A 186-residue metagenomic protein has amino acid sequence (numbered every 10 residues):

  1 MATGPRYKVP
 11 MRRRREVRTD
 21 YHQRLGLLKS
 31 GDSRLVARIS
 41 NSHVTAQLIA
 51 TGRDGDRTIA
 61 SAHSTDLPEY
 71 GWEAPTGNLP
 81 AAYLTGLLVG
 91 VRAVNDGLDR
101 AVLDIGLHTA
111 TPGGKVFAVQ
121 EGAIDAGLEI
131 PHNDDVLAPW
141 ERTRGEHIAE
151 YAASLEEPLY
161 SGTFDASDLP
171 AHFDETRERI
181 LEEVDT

Functional and structural regions predicted by a protein language model:
M1-D54, I59-S61, T65-G71, D134-L137 (+1 more regions): Intrinsically disordered, Lys/Arg-rich N-terminal extensions and targeting peptides of nucleic-acid-associated proteins
Y70-N95: Acidic helix/loop or adjacent segment enriched in Glu/Asp that either coordinates divalent metal
D99: Short acidic/polar active-site loop segments enriched in Thr and Asp
L107-P112: Gly/Ser/Thr-rich loops at beta-strand to alpha-helix junctions that form or flank small-molecule/cofactor-binding
G113-V136: Short, low-complexity, polybasic intrinsically disordered segments
